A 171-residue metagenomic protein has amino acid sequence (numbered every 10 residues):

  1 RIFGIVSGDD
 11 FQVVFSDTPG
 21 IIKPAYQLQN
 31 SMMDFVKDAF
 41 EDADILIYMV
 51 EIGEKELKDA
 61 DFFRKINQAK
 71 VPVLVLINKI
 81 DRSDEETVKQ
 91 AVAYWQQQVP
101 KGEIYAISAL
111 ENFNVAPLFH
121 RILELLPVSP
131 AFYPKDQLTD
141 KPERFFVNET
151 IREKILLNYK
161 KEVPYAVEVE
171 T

Functional and structural regions predicted by a protein language model:
R1-I45, V50: Conserved G1/Walker A P-loop phosphate-binding module
G4, S16, D34-E41, D61-R64 (+6 more regions): Solvent-exposed alpha-helical segments within well-ordered globular domains of core cellular machineries
D10-Q12, K70, K101, A166: A generic structural signal for alpha->beta connector loops
K23-K37, G53-L57, E86, Q90 (+3 more regions): Residues at secondary-structure transition points
F40-D61, K70-V88, Y105-N112, K160-K161: Conserved Switch II/interswitch segment of TRAFAC-class P-loop GTPases
V71-L74, I80-F145: Canonical P-loop GTPase G-domain recognition
E143-T171: P-loop NTP-binding site
